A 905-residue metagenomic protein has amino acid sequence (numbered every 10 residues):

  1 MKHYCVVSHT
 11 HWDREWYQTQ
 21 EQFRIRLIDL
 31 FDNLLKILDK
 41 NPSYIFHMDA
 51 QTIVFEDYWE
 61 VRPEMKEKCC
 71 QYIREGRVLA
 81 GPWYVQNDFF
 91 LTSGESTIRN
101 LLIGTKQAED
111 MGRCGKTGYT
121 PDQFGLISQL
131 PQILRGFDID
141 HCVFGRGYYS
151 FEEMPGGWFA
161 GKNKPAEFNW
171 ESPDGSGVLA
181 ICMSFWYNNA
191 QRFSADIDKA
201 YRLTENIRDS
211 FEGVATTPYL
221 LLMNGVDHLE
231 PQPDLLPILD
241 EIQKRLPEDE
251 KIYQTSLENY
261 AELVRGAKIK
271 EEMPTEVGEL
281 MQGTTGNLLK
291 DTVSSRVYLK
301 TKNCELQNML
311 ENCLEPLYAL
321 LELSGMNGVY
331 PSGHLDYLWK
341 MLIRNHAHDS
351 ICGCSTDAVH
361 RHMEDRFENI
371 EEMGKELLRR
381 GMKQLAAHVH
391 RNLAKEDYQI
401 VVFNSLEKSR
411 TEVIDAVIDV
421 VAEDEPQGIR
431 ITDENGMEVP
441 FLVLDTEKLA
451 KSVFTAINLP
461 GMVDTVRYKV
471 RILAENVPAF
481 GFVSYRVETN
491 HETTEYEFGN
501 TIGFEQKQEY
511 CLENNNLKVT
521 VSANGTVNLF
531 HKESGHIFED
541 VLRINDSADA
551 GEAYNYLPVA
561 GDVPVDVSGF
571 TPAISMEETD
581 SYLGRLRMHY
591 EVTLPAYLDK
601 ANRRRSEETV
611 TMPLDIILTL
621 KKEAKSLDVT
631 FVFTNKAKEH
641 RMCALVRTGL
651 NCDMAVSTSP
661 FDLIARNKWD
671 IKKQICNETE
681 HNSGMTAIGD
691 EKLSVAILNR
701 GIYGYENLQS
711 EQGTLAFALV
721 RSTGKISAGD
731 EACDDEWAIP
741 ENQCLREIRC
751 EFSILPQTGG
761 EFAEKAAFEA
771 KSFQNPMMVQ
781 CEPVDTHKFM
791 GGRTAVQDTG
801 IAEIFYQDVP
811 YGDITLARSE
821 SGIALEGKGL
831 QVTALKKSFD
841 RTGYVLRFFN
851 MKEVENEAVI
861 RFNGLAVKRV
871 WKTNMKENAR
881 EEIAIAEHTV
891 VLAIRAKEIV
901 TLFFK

Functional and structural regions predicted by a protein language model:
M1-E95, R99, Q107-E109, G136-I139 (+3 more regions): N-terminal catalytic cores of secreted or lumenal carbohydrate-active enzymes
M1-Y17, L134, T501-V521: An acidic-aromatic substrate-binding cleft motif
M1-Y44, S184-L257, R344: Terminal accessory/targeting
S8, F46-V54, V61, Y148 (+5 more regions): C-terminal domain-boundary segment and adjacent tail
T10-R26, D49-W59, P82-I98, R113-G125 (+4 more regions): The substrate-binding groove and active-site-proximal loops of carbohydrate-active enzymes, especially glycoside
L35-L38, D240-I252, E258-K905: Terminal accessory/anchoring regions of large secretory-pathway or extracellular enzymes
E67-R77, I127-A190: Surface-exposed loop and adjacent secondary-structure segments within mature catalytic domains
I98-G136, T204-L221: CE4/NodB-like, metal-dependent polysaccharide N-deacetylase domain that modifies extracellular/periplasmic N-acetylated
